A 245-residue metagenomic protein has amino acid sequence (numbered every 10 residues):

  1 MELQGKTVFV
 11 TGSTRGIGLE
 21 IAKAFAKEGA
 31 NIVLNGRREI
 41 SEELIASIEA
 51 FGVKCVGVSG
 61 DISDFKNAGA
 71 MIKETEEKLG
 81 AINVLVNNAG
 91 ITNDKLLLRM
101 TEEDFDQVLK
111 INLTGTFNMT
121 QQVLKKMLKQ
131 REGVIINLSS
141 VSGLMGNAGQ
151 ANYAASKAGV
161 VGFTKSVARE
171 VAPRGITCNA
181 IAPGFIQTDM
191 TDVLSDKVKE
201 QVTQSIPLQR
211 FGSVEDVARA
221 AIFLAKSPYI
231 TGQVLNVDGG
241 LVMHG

Functional and structural regions predicted by a protein language model:
T7, T14-R15: Conserved glycine-rich cofactor-binding loop
E28-E43: Conserved glycine-rich Rossmann-like NAD(P)H-binding loop of the short-chain dehydrogenase/reductase
L96-L97, D104-L109, V202: Substrate-binding pocket helix/loop in short-chain dehydrogenase/reductase
T120, S156, T164: Active-site helix of classical SDR
L124, E132, R210-V237, V242: C-terminal substrate-recognition "lid" of short-chain dehydrogenase/reductases
K125, R169-P173: Alpha-helical segment proximal to the catalytic Tyr-Lys
S140: Residue(s) in the substrate-gating loop at a strand-loop-helix junction that position the organic substrate next
